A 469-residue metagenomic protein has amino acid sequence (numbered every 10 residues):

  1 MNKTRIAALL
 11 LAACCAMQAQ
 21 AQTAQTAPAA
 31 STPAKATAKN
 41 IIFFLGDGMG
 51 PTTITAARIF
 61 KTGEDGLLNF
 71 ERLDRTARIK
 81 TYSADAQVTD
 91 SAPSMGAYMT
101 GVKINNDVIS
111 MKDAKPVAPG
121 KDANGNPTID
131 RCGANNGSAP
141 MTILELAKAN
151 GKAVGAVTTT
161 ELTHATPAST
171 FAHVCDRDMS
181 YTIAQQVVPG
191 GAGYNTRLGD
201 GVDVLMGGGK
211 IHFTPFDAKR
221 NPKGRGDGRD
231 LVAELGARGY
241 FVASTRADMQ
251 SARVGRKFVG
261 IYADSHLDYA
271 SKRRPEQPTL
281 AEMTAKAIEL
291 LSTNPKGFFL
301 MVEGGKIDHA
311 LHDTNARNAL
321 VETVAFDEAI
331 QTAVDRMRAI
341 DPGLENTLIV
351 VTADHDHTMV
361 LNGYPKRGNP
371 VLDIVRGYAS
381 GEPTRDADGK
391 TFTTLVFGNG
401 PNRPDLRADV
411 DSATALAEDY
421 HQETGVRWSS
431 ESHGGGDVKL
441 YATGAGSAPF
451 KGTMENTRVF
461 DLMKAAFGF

Functional and structural regions predicted by a protein language model:
M1-A21: Gram-negative bacterial Sec-dependent N-terminal signal peptides
Q20-P33: Long, low-complexity intrinsically disordered segments that are proline/alanine-rich with interleaved serine/threonine
A36-T53, R58-K61, N135-N150: Active-site-adjacent structural elements in enzyme catalytic domains
A38-N40, M49-G101, N105, H164-F469: A post-motif C-terminal structural segment
F43-F44, A156, V351: Structural beta-sheet core signal
I109-S110, P140: Membrane-interface helix-loop-helix modules in multi-pass inner-membrane proteins
M111-N136, I374-T384, A408-V410: Surface-exposed intrinsically disordered loops and tails
A139, L144-E145, A149-A168: Glycine-rich phosphate/pyrophosphate-binding loops and their adjacent beta-strand/loop elements at enzyme active sites
